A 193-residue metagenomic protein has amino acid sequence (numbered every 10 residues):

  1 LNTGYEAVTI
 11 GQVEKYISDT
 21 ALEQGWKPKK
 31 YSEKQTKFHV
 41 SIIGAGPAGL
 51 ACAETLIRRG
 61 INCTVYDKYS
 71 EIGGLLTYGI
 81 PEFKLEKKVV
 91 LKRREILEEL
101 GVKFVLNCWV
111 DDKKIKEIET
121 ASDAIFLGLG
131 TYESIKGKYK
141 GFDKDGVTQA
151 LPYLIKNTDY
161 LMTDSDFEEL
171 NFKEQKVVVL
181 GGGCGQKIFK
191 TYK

Functional and structural regions predicted by a protein language model:
L1-S32, E98, E117-D164, E168 (+1 more regions): Glycine/serine-rich phosphate-binding loop and adjoining beta1-alpha1 elements at the start of nucleotide-handling
N2-T9, G44, A48, I57 (+5 more regions): Catalytic cores of large soluble enzymes that bind and process phosphate-bearing ligands
I10, E14, S18-I61: Extended interfacial segments that mediate partner engagement and assembly in macromolecular machines
V13, L75-D123: N-terminal Rossmann-like dinucleotide/flavin-binding domain of flavoprotein oxidoreductases that bind FAD/FMN
K37-F38, T77-I80, Q175: A short, structure-level motif marking secondary-structure boundaries and short turns
S41-Y66, V105-E117, E133-I135, Y153-K193: Rossmann-like dinucleotide/flavin-binding elements
I61-T77: Glycine-rich FAD pyrophosphate-binding loop
N62, G101-K103, G146: Conserved beta-strand segments of alpha/beta enzyme cores
